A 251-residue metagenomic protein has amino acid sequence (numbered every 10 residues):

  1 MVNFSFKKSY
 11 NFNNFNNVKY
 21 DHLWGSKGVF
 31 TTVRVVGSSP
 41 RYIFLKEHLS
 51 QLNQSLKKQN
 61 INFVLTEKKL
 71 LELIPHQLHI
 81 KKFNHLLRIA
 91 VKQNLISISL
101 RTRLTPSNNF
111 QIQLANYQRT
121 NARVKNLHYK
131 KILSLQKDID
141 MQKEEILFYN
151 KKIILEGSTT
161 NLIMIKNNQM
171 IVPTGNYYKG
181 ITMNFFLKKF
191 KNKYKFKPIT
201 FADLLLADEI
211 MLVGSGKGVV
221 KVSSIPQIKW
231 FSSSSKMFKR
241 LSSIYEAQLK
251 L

Functional and structural regions predicted by a protein language model:
M1-H76, K92-L251: Helix-start/capping segments and mature chain N-termini
Q77-K81: Non-catalytic, solvent-exposed interaction/assembly segments
F83-L86, E144-E145: Short N-terminal helix-loop-first-beta-strand/juxtamembrane motif that initiates sensory/input modules
R88-A90: Short beta-strand
